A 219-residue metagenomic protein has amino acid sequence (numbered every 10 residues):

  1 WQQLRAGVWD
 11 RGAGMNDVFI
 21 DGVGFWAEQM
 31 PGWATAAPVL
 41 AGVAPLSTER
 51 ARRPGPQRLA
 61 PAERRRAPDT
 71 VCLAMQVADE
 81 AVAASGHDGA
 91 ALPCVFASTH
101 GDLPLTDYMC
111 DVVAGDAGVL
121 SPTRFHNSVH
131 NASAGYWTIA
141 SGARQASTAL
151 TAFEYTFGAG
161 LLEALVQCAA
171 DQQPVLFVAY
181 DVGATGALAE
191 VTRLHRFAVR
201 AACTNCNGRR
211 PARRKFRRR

Functional and structural regions predicted by a protein language model:
W1-A149, Q172, A179-R219: Conserved "HGTGT" condensation-loop signature of ketosynthase/thiolase-family condensing enzymes that catalyze
Q145-A159: Cysteine-centered functional microenvironments
